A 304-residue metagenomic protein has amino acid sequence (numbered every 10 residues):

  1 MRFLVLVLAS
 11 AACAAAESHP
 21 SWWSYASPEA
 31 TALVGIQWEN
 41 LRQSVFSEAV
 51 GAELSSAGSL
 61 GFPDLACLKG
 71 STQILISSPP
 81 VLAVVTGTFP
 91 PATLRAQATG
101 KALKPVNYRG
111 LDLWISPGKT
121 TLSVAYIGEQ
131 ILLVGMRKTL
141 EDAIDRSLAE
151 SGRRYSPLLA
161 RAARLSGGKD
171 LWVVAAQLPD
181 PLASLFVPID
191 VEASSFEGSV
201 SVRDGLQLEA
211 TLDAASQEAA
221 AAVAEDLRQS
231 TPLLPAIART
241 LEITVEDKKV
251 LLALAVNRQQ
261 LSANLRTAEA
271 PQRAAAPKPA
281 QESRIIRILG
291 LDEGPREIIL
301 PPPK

Functional and structural regions predicted by a protein language model:
F3-A12: Sec-dependent N-terminal signal peptides
A14-P20: Boundary at the C-terminal end of the N-terminal hydrophobic targeting segment
W22-W23, A32-L33, L41-G70, L103-E209 (+4 more regions): An internal, short helix-loop-strand segment that often contains or flanks glycine-aspartate motifs
Q43-V45, P90-A96, Q217-A224, Q260-A263: Short, conserved charged micro-motifs
T72-P105, A149: Long, charged/polar, surface-exposed segments that mediate recognition or autoinhibition
T88-P90, M136-L140, A215-E218, A255-Q260: Helix N-cap motif at beta-to-alpha junctions
R95-A102, V223-R228, A268: Short amphipathic alpha-helices in soluble, non-transmembrane regions that often serve as interface/regulatory elements
A219-L241, V245-A255, L261-N264: Extracytoplasmic/luminal low-complexity segments enriched in Pro/Gly and acidic/polar residues that act as flexible
